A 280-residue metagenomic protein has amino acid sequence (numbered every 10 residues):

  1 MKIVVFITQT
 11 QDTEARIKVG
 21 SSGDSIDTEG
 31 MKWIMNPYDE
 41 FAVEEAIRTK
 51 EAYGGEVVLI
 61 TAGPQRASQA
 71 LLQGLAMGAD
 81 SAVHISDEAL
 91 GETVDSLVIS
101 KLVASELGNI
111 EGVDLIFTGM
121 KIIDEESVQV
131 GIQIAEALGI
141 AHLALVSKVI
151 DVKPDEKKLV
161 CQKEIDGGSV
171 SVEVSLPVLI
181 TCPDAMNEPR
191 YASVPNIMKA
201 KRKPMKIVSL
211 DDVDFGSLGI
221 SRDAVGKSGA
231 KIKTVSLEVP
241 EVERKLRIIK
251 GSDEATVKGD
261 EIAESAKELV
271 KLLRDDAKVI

Functional and structural regions predicted by a protein language model:
M1-I280: N-terminal glycine-rich FAD/FM-binding segment characteristic of electron-transfer flavoproteins
